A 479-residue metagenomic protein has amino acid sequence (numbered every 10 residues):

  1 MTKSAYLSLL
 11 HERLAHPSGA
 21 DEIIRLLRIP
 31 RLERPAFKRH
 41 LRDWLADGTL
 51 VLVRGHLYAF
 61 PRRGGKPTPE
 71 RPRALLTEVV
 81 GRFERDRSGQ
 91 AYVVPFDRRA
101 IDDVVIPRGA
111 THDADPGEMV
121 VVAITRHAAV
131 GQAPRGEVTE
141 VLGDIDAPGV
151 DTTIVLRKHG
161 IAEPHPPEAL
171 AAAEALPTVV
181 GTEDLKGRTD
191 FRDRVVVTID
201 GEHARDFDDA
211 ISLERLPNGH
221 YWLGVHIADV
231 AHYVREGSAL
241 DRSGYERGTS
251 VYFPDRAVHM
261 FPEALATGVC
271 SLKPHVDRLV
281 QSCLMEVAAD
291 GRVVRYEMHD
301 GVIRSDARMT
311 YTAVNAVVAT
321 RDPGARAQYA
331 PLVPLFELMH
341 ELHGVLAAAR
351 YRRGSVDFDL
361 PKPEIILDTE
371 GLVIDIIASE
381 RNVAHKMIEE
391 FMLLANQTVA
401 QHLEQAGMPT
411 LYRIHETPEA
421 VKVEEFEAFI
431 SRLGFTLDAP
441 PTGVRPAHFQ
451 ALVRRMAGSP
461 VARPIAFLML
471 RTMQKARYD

Functional and structural regions predicted by a protein language model:
M1-G224, A231-D277, R308, A313-A316 (+1 more regions): Charge-lined substrate channels and their catalytic hotspots, especially those that engage the 3′ end of RNA
H127, E168-D479: Electropositive polyanion-binding surfaces
